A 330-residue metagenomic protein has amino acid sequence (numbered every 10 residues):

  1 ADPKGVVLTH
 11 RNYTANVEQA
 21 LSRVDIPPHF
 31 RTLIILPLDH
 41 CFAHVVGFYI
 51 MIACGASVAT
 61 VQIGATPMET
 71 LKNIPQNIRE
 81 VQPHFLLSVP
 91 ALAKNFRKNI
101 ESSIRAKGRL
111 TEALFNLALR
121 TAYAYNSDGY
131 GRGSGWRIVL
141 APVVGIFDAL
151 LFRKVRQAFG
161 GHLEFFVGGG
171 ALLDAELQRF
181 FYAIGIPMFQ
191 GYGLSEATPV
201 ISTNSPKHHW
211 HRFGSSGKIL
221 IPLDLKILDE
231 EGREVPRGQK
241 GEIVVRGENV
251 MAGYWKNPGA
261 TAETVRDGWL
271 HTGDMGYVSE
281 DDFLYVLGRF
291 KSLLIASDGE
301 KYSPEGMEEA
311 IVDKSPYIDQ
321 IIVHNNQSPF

Functional and structural regions predicted by a protein language model:
A1-V17: Conserved AMP-binding A3 loop
T14-R31, L38-F152: Conserved AMP-binding/adenylation subdomain of ANL enzymes
H29, L163, D267: Phosphate-coordination loops involved in phosphoryl transfer and adenosine-cofactor binding
H84-L87, K98-W210, P316, I321: Gly/Ser/Thr-rich phosphate-binding loop
K218-G238, E242-A296: Conserved ATP-binding/catalytic segment of the ANL
M275, E280, L293, S315-F330: C-terminal boundary motif of the adenylate-forming
